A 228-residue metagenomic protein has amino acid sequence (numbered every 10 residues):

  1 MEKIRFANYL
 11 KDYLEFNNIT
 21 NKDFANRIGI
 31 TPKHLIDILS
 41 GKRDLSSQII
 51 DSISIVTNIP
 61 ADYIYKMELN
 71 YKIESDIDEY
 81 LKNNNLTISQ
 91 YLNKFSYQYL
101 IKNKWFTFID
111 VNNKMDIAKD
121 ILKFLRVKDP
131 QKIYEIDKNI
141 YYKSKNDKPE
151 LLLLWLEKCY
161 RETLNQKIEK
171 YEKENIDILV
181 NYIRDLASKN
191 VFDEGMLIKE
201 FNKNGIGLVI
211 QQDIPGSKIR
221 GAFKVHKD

Functional and structural regions predicted by a protein language model:
M1-T20: A short, Lys/Arg-rich alpha-helix, primarily the initiator
R5, Q131-D228: Conserved binding/catalytic microenvironments
L14, A25, S54: The alpha-helix within a helix-turn-helix
E15, G29, S40-K42, L69: Residue-level detection of the helix-turn-helix DNA-binding "recognition helix"
N18-D37: Short alpha-helical DNA-recognition segment
Q48-Y63: DNA major-groove recognition helix of helix-turn-helix/homeodomain DNA-binding modules
K66-F108: Short, charged recognition helix plus adjacent turn of helix-turn-helix-like nucleic-acid-binding domains
D116, D120-Q131: Extended, domain-scale alpha-helical bundle/helix-rich regions
